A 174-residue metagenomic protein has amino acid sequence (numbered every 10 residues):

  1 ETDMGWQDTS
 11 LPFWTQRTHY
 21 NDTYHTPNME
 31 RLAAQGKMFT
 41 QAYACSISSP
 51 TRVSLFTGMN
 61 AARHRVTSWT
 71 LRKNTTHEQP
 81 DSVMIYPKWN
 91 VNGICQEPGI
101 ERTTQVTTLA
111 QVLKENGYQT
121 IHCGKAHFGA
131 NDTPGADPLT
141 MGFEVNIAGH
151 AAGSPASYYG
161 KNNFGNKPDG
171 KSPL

Functional and structural regions predicted by a protein language model:
E1-L174: Formylglycine-dependent sulfatase
